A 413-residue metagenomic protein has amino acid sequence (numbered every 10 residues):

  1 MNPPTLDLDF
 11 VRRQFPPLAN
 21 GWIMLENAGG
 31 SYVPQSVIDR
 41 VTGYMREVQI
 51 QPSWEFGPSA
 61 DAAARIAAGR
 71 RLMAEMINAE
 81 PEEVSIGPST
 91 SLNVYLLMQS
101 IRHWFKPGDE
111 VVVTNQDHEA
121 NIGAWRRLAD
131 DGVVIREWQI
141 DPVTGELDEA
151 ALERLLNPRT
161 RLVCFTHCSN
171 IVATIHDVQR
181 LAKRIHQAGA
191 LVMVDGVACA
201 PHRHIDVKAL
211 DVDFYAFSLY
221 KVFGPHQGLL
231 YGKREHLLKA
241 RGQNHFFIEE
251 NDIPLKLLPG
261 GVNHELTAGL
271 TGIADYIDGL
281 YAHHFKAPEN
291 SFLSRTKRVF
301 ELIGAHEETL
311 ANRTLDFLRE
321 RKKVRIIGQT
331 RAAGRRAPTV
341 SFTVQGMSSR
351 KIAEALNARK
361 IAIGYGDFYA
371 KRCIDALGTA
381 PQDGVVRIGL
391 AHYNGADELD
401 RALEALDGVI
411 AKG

Functional and structural regions predicted by a protein language model:
M1-G413: Pyridoxal 5′-phosphate
